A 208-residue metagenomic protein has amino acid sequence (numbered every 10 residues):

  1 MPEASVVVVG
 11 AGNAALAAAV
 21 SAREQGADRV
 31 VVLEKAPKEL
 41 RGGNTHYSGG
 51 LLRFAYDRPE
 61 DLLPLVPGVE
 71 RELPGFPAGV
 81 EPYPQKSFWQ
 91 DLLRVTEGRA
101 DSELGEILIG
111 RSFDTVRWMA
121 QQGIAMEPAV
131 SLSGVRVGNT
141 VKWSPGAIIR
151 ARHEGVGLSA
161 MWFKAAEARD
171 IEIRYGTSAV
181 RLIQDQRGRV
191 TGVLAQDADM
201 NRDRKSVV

Functional and structural regions predicted by a protein language model:
M1-A14, V31: Beta1/beta-strand and adjacent pyrophosphate-binding region of the FAD-binding site in flavoprotein oxidoreductases
A19, R23: Gly/Ala-rich phosphate-binding loop of Rossmann-like dinucleotide-binding domains, activating on the conserved
E24-S48: Glycine-rich FAD pyrophosphate-binding loop
R41-T45, R58, S131, N139: Short, solvent-exposed loop/turn and secondary-structure capping segments
H46-Y83: N-terminal glycine-rich dinucleotide-binding loop that anchors FAD/FMN and/or NAD(P) in oxidoreductases
P74-V80, R94-T96, R152: Aromatic-residue-lined binding/catalytic grooves and analogous aromatic/hydrophobic interfacial grooves in multimeric
E97, E103-D203: Conserved redox-cofactor binding core of oxidoreductases
V207-V208: Conserved small/polar residues in nucleotide/adenosyl-binding loops
